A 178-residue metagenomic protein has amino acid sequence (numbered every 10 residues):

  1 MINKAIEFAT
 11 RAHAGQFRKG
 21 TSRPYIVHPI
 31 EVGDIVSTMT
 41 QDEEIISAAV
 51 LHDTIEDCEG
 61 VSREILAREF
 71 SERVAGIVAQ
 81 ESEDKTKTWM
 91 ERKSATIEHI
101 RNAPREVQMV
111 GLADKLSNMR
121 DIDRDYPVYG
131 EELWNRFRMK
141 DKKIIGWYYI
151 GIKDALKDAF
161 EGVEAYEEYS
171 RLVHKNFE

Functional and structural regions predicted by a protein language model:
M1-E178: Active-site helical microenvironments for divalent-metal-assisted chemistry
